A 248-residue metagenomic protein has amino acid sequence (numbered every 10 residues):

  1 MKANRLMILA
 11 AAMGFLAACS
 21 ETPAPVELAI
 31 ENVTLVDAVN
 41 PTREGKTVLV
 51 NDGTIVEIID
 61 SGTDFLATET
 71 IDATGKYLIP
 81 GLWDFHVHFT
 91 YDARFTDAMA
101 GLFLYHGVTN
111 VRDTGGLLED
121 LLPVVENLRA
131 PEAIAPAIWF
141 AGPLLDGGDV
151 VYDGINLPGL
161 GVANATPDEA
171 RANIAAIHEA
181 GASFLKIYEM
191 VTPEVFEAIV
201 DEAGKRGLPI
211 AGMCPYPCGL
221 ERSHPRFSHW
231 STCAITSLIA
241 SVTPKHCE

Functional and structural regions predicted by a protein language model:
M1-I8: Bacterial N-terminal signal peptides that target proteins for export
F15-A18: C-terminal motif of bacterial Sec signal peptides marking the signal peptidase cleavage site
P23-E27, V39-I79: Histidine-rich, glycine-flanked metal-binding segment
N32-V33, G53, A203: Solvent-exposed loop/turn tips at the surfaces of repeat/solenoid architectures
L35-D37: Short solvent-exposed capping/turn motifs at the termini of beta-strands
A73, L78, L82, M99-E248: Divalent-metal coordination cores built from histidine and acidic residues
D84, F89-Y91: Short active-site segment of divalent metal-dependent hydrolases/proteases that encodes the spacing between
A93-A98: Short pre-active-site segment immediately N-terminal to the catalytic Zn-binding motif
